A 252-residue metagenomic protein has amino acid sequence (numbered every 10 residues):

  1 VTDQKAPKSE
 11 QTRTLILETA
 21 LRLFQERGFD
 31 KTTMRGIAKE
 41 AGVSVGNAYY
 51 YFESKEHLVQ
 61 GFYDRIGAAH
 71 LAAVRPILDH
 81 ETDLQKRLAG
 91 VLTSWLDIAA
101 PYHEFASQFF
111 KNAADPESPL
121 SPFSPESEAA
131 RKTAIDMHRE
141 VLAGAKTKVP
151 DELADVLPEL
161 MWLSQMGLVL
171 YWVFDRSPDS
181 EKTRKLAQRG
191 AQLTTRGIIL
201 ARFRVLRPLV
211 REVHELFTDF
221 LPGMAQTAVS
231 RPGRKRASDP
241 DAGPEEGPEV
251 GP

Functional and structural regions predicted by a protein language model:
K5, E26-F29, P252: Extreme N-terminal leader/anchor segments
K5, T12-L15, T19: N-terminal positioning helix adjacent to the helix-turn-helix/winged-helix DNA-binding module
L15, L23-H57, G61, R65: Helix-turn-helix
G61, R75-Q108, D115, P119-A129 (+1 more regions): Hydrophobic alpha-helical connector segments
S107-F110, P150-D151: Short, hydrophobic secondary-structure boundary micro-motifs
P116, G144-E152, Y171-E181: Inter-helical turn/loop segments and adjacent helix faces that build the functional surface of alpha-helical bundle
L120-K146, D155-G167, K185, R189-R196: Amphipathic alpha-helical packing segments from all-alpha helical-bundle domains
D136, F174-P252: C-terminal peripheral helix-coil segments that are non-catalytic and often amphipathic
